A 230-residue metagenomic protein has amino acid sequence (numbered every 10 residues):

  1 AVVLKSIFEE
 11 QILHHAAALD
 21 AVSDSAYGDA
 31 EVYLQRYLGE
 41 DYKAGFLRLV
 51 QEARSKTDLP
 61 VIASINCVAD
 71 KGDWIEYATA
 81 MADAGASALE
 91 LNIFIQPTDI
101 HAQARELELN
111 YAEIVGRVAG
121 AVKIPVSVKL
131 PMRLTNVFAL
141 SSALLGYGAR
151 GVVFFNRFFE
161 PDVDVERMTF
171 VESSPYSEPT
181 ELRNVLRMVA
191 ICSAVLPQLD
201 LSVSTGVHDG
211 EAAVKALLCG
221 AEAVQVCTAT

Functional and structural regions predicted by a protein language model:
A1-G28, K43-I62, N66-V203, H208-V226: Alpha/beta enzyme core
D29-Y37: Short glycine/proline- and acidic residue-enriched helix-loop micro-motifs that form flexible lids or anion-recognition
